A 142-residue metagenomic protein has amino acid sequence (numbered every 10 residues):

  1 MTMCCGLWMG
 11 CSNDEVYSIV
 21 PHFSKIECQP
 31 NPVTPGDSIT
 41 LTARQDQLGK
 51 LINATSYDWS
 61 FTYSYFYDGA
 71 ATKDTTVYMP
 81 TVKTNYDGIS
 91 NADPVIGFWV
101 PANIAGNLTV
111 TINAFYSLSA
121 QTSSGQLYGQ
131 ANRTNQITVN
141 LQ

Functional and structural regions predicted by a protein language model:
C4-V33: Bacterial Sec-dependent N-terminal signal peptides
P35-Q47: A short beta-strand segment in extracellular, disulfide-stabilized domains
K50-D58: Solvent-exposed loop segments of extracellular immunoglobulin-like
F61-F98: Surface-exposed, flexible coil segments in extracellular/virion-facing regions
A102-L108: Surface-exposed, short loops/turns at beta-strand junctions within beta-sandwich domains
I112-A114: Hydrophobic/tyrosine-rich beta-strand signature of extracellular beta-sandwich/beta-rich modules, prominently
S119-R133: Beta-sandwich strand segments
I137-L141: Interdomain boundary/hinge segments at the C-termini of tandem beta-sandwich modules
